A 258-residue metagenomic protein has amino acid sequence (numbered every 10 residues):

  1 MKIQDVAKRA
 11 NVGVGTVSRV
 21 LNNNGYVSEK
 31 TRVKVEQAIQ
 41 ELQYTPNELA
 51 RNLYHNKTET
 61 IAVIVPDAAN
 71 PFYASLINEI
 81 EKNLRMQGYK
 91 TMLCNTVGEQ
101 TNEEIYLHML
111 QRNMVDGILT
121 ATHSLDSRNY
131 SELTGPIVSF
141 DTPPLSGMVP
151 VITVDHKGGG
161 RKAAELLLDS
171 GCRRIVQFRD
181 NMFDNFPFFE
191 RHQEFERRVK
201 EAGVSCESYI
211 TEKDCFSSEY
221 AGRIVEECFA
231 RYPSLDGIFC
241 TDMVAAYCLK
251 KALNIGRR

Functional and structural regions predicted by a protein language model:
M1-T58, F72: N-terminal helix-turn-helix DNA-binding module of bacterial transcription factors
R32, A74-N78, R161, F188-E196: Short, surface-exposed alpha-helical segments at coil->helix boundaries
Q40-N78, Q87, V97, M109-R112: N-terminal helix-turn-helix/winged-helix DNA-binding helices and compositionally similar short basic alpha-helical
E59, D116, C172-I175, D236: Short acidic/polar active-site loop segments enriched in Thr and Asp
T91-R112, R161, I210-R231: Structural motif
A121-K162, M182, V244: Flexible loop/hinge segments that line or gate small-molecule binding clefts
H123-S124, V176, F188-R258: Hydrophobic alpha-helical
